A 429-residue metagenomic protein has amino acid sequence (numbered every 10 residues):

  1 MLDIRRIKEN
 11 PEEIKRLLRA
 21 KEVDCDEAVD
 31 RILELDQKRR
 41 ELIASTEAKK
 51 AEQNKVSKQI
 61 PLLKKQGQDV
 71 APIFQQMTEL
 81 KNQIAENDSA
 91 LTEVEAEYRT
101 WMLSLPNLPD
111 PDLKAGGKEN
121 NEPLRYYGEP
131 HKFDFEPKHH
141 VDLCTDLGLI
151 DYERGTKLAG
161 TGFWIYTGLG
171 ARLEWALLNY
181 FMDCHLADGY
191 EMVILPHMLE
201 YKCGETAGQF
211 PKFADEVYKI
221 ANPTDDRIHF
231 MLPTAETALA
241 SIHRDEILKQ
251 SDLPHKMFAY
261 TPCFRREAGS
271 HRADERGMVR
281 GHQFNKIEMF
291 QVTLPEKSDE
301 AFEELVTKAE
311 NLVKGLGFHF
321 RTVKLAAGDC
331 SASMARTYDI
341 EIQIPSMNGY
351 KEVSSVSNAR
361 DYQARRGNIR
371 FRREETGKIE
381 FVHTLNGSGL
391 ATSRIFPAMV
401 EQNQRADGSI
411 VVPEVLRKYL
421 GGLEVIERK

Functional and structural regions predicted by a protein language model:
M1-H131, T145, L149: N-terminal alpha-helical targeting/anchoring segments
Y126-K429: TRNA-recognition modules of translation machinery and tRNA-sensing kinases, especially anticodon-binding
